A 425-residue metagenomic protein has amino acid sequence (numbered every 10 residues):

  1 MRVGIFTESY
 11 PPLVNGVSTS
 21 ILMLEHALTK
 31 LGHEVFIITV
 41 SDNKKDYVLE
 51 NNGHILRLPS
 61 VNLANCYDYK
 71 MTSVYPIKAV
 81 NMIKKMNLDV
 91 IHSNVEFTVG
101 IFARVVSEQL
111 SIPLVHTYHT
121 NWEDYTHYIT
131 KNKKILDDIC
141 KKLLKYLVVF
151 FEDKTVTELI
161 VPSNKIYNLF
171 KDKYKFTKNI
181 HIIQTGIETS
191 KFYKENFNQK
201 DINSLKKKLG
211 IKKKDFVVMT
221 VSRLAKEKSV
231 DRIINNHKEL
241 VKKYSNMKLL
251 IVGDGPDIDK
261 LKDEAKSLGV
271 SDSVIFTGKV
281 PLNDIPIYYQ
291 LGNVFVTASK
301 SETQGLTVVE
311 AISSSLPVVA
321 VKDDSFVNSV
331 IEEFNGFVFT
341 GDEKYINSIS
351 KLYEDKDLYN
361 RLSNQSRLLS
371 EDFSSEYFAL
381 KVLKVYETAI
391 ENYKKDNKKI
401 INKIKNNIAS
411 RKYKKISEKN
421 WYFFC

Functional and structural regions predicted by a protein language model:
M1-P59, I83, I404-C425: N-terminal subdomain of nucleotide-sugar transferases
S41, K165, G186: Carbohydrate-associated surface elements
K206, K212-K228, I234-H237: Conserved donor-binding/catalytic core segment of Leloir-type glycosyltransferases
K260-V280: Nucleotide-activated donor-binding/catalytic signature segment of Leloir-type glycosyltransferases, i.e., the conserved
K279-V280, I287-G292: Short alpha-helical donor nucleotide-sugar binding micro-motif in glycosyltransferases
K300: Aromatic "clamp/platform" in nucleotide-sugar-dependent glycosyltransferases that forms part of the donor/acceptor
P317-A320: Short hydrophobic beta-strand element within catalytic cores of glycosyltransferases and related nucleotide-activated
E332-E343, K351-K356: Conserved acidic donor-binding segment of nucleotide-sugar-dependent glycosyltransferases
